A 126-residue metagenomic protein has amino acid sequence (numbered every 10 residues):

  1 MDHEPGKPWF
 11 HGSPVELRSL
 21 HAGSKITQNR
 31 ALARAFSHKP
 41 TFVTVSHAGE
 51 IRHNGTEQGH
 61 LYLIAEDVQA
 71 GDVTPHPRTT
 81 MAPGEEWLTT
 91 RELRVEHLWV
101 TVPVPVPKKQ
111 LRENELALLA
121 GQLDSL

Functional and structural regions predicted by a protein language model:
M1-P8, S13-S24, Q28-L126: Conserved NAD+-utilizing ADP-ribose enzyme module
